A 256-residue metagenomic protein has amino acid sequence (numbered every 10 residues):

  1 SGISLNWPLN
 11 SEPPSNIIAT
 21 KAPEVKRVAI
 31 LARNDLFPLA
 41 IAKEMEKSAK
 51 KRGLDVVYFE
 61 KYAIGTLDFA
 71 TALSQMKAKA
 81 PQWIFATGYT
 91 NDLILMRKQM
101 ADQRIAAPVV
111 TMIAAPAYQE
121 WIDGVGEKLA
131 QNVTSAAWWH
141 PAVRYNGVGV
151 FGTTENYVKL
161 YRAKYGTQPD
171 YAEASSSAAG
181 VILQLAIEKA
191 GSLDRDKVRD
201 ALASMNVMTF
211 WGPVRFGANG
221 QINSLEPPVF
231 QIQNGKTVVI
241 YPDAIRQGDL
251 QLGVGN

Functional and structural regions predicted by a protein language model:
S1-N256: Extracytosolic ligand-binding ectodomains
